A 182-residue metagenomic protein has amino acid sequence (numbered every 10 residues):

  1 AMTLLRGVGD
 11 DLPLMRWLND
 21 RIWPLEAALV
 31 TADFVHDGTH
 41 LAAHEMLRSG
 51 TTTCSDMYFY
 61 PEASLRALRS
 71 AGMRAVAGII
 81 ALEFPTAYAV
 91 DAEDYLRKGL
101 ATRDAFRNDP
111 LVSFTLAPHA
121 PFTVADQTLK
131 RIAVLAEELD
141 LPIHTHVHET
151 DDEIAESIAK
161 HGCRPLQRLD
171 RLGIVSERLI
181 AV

Functional and structural regions predicted by a protein language model:
A1-M2: Glycine-rich, aromatic-flanked loop segments that form ligand/cofactor-binding clefts across common enzyme folds
R6-M73, Y95-N108: Alpha-helical scaffold segments that flank or form the walls of functional sites
A63-V182: Metal-coordinating catalytic core of metallo-dependent amide/deamination hydrolases
